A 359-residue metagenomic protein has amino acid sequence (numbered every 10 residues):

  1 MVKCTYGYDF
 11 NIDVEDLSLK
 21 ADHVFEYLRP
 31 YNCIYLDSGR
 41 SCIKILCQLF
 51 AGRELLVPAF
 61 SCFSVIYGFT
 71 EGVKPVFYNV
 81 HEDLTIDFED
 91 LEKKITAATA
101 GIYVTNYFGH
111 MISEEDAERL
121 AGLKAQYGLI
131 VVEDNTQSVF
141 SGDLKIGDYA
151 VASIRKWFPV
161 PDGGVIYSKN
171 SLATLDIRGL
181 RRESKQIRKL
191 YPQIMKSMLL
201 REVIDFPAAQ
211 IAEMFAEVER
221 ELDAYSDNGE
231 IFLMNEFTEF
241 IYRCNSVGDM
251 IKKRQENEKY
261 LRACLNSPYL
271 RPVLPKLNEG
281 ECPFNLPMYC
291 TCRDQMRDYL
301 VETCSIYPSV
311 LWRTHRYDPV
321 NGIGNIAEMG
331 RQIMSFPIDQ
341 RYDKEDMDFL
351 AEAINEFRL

Functional and structural regions predicted by a protein language model:
G7-N11, H23-V24, P30-I34, S61 (+2 more regions): PLP-dependent aminotransferase class I/II
F10-R29, K44-Q126, S138: PLP-dependent aminotransferase-like
Y67, L84-D90, P159-V165, D318-N321: Short, charged, surface-exposed secondary-structure boundary motifs
P75-V76, V131, P308: Hydrophobic beta-strand scaffold residues
G101, I130, Y149: Short, Asp-centered acidic motifs that coordinate Mg2+ and/or phosphate in catalytic or ligand-binding sites
T105, V132-E133: Hydrophobic residues in beta-strands of the RecA-like P-loop NTPase core, especially within AAA+ ATPase
E133-Y167: Conserved active-site segment immediately N-terminal to the catalytic lysine that forms the internal aldimine
W157, S171-L175, D343: Short helix-loop capping/hinge motifs at secondary-structure junctions, enriched in acidic/polar residues
